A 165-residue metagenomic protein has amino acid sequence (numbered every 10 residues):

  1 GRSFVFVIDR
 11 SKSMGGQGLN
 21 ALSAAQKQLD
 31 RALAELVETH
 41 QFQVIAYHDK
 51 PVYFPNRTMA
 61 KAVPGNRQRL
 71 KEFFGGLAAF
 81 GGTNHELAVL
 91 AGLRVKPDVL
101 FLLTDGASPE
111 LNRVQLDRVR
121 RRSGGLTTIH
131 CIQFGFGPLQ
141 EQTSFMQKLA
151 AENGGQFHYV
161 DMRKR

Functional and structural regions predicted by a protein language model:
R2, K12-V44, T58-N66, G76-A78: …and closely analogous acidic/polar surface helices at protein-protein or active-site interfaces in A-domain-like
R2-S3, E38-F42, V95-L100, G124-H130 (+1 more regions): Loop/turn elements at helix/coil->beta-strand transitions in domains of secreted/extracellular proteins
D9: Residues that scaffold, gate, or flank divalent-cation-dependent active/transport sites
L22, Q26-L33, R67, K71-F74 (+3 more regions): Extracytoplasmic/secreted envelope proteins and their assembly/folding machinery, especially bacterial periplasmic
L33-L36, A91-V95, R120-S123: Surface-exposed acidic, glycine-flexible loop patches that form ligand/cofactor-binding and adhesion interfaces
H48-D49: Short, solvent-exposed turn/loop segments enriched in Gly/Ser/Thr/Pro and often Arg
V52-F54, K61-F101, S108-E110, Q133-Q142: Von Willebrand factor
G75-L77, G106-D161: VWA/integrin I-like adhesion module and closely mimicked acidic/polar interface patches used
